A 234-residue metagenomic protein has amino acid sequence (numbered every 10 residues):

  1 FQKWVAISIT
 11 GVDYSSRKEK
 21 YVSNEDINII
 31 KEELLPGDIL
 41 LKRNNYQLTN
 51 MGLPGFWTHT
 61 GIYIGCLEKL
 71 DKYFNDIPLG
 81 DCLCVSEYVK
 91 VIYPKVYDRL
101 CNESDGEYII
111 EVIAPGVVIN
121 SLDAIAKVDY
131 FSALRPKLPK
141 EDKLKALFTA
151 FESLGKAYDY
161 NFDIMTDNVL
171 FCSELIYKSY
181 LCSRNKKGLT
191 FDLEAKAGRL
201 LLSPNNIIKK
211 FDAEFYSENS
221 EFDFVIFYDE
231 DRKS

Functional and structural regions predicted by a protein language model:
F1-S234: Cysteine-nucleophile amide-bond enzymes
